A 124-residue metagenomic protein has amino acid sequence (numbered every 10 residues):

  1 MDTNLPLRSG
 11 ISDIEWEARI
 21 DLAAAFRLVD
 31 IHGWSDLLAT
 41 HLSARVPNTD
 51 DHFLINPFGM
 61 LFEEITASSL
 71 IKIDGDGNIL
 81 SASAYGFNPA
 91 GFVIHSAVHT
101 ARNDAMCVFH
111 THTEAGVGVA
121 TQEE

Functional and structural regions predicted by a protein language model:
M1-D13: Generic N-terminal amphipathic, Lys/Arg-enriched alpha-helix
R19-F109, G116-E124: An anion-binding catalytic pocket shared by soluble metabolic enzymes
